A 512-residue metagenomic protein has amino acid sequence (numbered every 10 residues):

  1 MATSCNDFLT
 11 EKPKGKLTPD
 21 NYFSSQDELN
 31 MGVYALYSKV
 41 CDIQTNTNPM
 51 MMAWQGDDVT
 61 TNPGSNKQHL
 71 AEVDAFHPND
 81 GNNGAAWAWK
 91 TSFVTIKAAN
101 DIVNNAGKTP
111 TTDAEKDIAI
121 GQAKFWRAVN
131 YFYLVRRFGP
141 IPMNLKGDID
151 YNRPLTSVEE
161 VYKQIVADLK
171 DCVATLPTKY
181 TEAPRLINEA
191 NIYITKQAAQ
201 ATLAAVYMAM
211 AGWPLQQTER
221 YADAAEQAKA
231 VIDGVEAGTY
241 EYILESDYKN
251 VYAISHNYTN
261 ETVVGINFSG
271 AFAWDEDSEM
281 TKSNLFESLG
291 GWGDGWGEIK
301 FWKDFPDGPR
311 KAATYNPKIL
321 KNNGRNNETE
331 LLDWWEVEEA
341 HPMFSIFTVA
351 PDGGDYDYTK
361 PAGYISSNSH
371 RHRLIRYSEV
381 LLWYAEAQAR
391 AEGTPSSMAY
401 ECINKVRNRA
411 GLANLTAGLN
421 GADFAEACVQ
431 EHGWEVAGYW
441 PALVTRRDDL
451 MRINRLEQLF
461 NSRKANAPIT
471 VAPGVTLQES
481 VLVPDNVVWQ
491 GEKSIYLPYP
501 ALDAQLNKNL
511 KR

Functional and structural regions predicted by a protein language model:
M1-D27, I165, A204, A385 (+2 more regions): Bacterial Sec-dependent N-terminal signal peptides
D20, T47-G64, P177-Q197, M208-F286 (+4 more regions): Short, surface-exposed recognition loops and adjoining beta-strand edges that mediate ligand/DNA contacts, enriched
Q26-Q44, G64-F138, Y151-K163, L169-P184 (+4 more regions): Conserved, well-structured interaction surfaces
D27-E28, V33, Y37, C41-Q44 (+4 more regions): Elongated scaffold/linker segments in the mid-to-C-terminal portions of large proteins
A88-T91, T156-V161, A211-D223, G393-P395: Short coil/turn connectors between adjacent alpha-helices in alpha-solenoid helical repeat scaffolds
Y133-P142, Y180, A209-Q216, R390-G393: Short coil/turn linking the two alpha-helices of tandem helical-hairpin repeats
